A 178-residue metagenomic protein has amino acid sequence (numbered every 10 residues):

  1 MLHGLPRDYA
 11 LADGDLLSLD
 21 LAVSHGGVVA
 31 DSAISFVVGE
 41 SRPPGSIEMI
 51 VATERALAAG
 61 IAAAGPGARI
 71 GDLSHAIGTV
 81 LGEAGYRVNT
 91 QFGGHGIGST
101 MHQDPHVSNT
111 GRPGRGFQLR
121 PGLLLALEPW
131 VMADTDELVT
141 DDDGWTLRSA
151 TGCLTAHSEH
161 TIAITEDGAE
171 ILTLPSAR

Functional and structural regions predicted by a protein language model:
M1-R178: Active-site neighborhoods and metal-handling regions in enzymes and metal-associated proteins
